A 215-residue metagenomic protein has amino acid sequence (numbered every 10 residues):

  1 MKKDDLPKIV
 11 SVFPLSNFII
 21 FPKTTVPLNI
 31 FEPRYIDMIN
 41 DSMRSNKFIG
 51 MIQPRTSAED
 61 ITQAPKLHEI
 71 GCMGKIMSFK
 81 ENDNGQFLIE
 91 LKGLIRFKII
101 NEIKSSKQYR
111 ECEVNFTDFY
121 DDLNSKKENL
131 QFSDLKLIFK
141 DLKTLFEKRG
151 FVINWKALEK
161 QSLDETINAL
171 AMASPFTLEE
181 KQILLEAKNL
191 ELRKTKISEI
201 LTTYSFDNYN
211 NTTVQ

Functional and structural regions predicted by a protein language model:
M1-V152, E179, I183, L190-R193 (+1 more regions): Positively charged
R149, N154-Q161: Extended, Lys/Glu-rich alpha-helical coiled-coil stalks
L158-F176: Core structural elements
K160-L163, E186-L190: Small/polar glycine-rich anion-binding or flexible loop at a beta-alpha turn
A171, Q182-L185: Amphipathic alpha-helical segments within well-ordered protein domains
